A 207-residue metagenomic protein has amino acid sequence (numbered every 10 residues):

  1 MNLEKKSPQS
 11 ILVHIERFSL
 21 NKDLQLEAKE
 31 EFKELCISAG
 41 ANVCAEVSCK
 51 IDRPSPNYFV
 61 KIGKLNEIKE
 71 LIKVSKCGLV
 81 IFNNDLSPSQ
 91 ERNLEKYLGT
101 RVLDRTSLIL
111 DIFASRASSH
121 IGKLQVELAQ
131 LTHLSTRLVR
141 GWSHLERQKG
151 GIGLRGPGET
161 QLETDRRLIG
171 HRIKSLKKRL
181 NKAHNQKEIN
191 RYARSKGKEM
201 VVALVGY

Functional and structural regions predicted by a protein language model:
M1-D111: N-terminal accessory targeting/assembly segments
N2-S10, L20, G141-Y207: Conserved G1/Walker A P-loop phosphate-binding module
E16, D85-G99, L124-L134, G151-G158 (+1 more regions): Short secondary-structure transition/capping segments
N21-Q25, Y58-I62, N84-D85, A117 (+2 more regions): Conserved phosphate/pyrophosphate-binding and hydrolysis machinery centered on Walker-type P-loop NTPases, extending
V80, L131, I169: Conserved hydrophobic/aromatic pocket- or pore-lining residues that grip, position, or stack substrates in active sites
S107-A129: Short alpha-helix plus adjacent loop in nuclease-associated cores
S107-L108, T136, L168, S175: Short acidic/polar capping segments at secondary-structure boundaries
L128, T132-E146: A charged, well-structured terminal subsegment
